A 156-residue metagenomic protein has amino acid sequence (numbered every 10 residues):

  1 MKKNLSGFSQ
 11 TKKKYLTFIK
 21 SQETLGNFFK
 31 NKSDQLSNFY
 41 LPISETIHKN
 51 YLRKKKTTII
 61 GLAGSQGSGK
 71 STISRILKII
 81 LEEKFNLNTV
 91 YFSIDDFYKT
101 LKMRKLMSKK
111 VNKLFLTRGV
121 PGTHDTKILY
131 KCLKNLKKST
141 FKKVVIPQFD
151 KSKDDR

Functional and structural regions predicted by a protein language model:
M1-Y40: Charged, amphipathic alpha-helical linker segments immediately N-terminal to NTP-binding catalytic cores
E23-Q35, V90-S93, F97-D150: Conserved nucleotide-sensing/catalytic segment adjacent to the nucleotide-binding pocket in NTP-handling enzymes
L41-K54: Pre-Walker A adenine-sensing motif
I59-G64: Short hydrophobic/aromatic beta-strand immediately N-terminal to the Walker A/P-loop
G67: Walker A (P-loop) phosphate-binding loop of P-loop NTPases
K70: Conserved lysine of the Walker
I73-S74, K78: Post-Walker A alpha-helix
I79-V90: Post-Walker A helix-loop "phosphate-sensing" segment adjacent to the P-loop in P-loop NTPases
